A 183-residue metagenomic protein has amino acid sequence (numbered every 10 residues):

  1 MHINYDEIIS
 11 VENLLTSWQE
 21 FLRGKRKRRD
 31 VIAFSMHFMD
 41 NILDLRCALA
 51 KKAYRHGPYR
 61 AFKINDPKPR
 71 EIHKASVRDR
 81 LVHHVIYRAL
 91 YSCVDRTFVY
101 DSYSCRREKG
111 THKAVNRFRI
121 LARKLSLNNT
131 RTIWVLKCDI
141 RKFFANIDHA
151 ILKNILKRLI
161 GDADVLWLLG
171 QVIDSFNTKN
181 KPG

Functional and structural regions predicted by a protein language model:
M1, S92, R96-D101: Charged boundary/loop elements
M1-L43: Non-catalytic, polymerase-adjacent accessory regions of viral genome-replication enzymes
I8-G24, H56-A61, Y87-V94: Short, compositionally biased low-complexity segments
N13-L14, L45-K68, L81, R88 (+2 more regions): Reverse-transcriptase-like RNA-dependent polymerase core
G24-I32, G57-H84, T97-G110, S175-G183: Short, conserved non-catalytic motifs in the polymerase core
N41, A48-L49, D101, L121 (+1 more regions): Conserved polymerase palm-domain catalytic core
H83, Y87, Y91, E108-I120: Well-ordered mid-protein domain cores that form the structural environment of catalytic cofactors
